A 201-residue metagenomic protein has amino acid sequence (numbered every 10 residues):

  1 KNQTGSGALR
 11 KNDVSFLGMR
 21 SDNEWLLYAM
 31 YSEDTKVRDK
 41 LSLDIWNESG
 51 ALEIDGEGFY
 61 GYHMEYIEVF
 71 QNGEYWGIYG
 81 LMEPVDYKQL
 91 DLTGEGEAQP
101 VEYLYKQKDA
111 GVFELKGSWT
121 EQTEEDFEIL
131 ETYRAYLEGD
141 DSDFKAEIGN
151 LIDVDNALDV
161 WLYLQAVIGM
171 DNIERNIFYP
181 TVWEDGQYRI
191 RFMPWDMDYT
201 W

Functional and structural regions predicted by a protein language model:
T4-G7, K11-Y31, E48, L52 (+2 more regions): Internal "kinase-insert"/substrate-recognition segments embedded within catalytic cores of ATP-dependent enzymes
D34-T35: Active-site neighborhood of thiol-dependent amide/isopeptide-bond enzymes
R38, S42, N47: Phosphate/pyrophosphate-binding loops and the adjoining catalytic core of nucleotide-dependent enzymes
K40, Q89-D91, Q187-Y188: Alpha-helix boundary/interfacial micro-motifs
M64-E65, R175: Short loop/turn microsegments at loop-to-beta-strand junctions
L151-W201: Active-site acidic catalytic loop and adjacent metal/ATP-binding pocket of ATP-dependent phosphoryl transfer enzymes
